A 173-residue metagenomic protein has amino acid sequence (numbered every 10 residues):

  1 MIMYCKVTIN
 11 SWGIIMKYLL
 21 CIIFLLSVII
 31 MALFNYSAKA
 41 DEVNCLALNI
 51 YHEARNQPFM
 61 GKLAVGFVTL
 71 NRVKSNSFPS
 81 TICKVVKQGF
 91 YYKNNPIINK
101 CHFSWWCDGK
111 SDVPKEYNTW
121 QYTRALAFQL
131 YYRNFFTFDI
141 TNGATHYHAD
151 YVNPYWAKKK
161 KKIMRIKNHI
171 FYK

Functional and structural regions predicted by a protein language model:
M1-M3: Methionine residue identity
G13-L19: Positively charged n-region of N-terminal signal peptides that target proteins for export
I22-A32: Bacterial N-terminal signal peptides
F34-K173: Bacterial extracytoplasmic/cell-wall-associated proteins, especially those involved in peptidoglycan
